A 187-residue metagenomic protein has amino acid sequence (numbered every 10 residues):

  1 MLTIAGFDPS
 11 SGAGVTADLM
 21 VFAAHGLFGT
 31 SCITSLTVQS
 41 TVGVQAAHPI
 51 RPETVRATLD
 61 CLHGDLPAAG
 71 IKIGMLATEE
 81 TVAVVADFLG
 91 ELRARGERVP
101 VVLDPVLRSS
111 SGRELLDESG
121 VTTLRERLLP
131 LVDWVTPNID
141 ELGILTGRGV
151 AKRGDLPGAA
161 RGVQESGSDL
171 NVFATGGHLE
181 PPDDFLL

Functional and structural regions predicted by a protein language model:
M1-T3, L19-S111, L115: Conserved N-terminal subdomain of the carbohydrate kinase-like
I4, H25, L62-D65, E91-R95 (+3 more regions): Change "in soluble alpha/beta enzymes" to "in soluble alpha/beta proteins
A5-G12: Short, glycine-rich nucleotide/cofactor-binding loops
F7, L76-T78, V106-S109, D140-L142 (+1 more regions): Short glycine-rich anion-binding loops that position phosphate/pyrophosphate groups of nucleotides and phosphorylated
A13, V82-A83, G112-R113, T146-G147 (+1 more regions): Short glycine-/acidic-enriched loop or helix-start segments at secondary-structure transitions that form or flank
A17, V21, A57, C61 (+6 more regions): Alpha-helical scaffold segments in soluble metabolic enzymes
E118-L187: Conserved phosphate/ATP/ADP-binding segment of small-molecule kinases
